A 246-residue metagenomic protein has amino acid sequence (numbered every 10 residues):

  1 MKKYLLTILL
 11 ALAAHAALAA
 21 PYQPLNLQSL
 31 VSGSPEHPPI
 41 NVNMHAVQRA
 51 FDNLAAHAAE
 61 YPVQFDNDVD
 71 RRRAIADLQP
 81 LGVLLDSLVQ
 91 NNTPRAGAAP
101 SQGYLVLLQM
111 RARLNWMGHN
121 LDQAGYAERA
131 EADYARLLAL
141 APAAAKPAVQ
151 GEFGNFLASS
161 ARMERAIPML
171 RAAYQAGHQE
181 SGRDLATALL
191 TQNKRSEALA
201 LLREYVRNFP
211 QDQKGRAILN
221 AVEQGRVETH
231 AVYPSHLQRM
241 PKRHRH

Functional and structural regions predicted by a protein language model:
A14-V83: N-terminal leader/linker segments that initiate helical-solenoid repeat arrays
L25-H45, L199-H246: Terminal, low-structured helical/coil segments at or just beyond the last alpha-helical repeat
P38-D68, A98-L121, P147-E152: Amphipathic alpha-helical repeat scaffolds of TPR domains
A59-D66, A112-Q123, S159-A161, N193 (+3 more regions): Short coil/turn linking the two alpha-helices of tandem helical-hairpin repeats
V83-D86, A135, R171, R203: Alpha-solenoid helical repeat scaffolds
L84-L105, R136-P147: Flexible helix-coil transition and linker loops at the boundaries of alpha-helical arrays
Q109-D184, A188: Alpha-helical adaptor scaffolds
